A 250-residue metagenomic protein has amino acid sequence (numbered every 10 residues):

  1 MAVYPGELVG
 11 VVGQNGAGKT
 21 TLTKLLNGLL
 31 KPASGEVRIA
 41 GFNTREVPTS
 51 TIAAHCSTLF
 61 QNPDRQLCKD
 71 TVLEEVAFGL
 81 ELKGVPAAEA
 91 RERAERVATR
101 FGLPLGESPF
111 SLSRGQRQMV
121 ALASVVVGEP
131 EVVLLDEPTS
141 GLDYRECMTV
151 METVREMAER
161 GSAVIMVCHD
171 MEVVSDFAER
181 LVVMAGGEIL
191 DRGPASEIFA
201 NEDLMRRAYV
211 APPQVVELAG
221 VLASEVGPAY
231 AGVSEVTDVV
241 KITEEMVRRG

Functional and structural regions predicted by a protein language model:
V12-Q14: The feature captures the beta-strand-to-loop junction immediately N-terminal to the Walker
N27: Helix-to-loop junction immediately C-terminal to a conserved catalytic motif
G35-N43, I52: Conserved ABC transporter NBD signature motif
V97-S111: Conserved ABC nucleotide-binding domain
V133-D136: Catalytic Walker B motif of ABC-type/P-loop ATPase nucleotide-binding domains
V174-D176: A short, surface-exposed alpha-helical micro-motif characterized by mixed small hydrophobic and charged/polar residues
G186-G187: Conserved ABC ATPase "signature" C-loop
